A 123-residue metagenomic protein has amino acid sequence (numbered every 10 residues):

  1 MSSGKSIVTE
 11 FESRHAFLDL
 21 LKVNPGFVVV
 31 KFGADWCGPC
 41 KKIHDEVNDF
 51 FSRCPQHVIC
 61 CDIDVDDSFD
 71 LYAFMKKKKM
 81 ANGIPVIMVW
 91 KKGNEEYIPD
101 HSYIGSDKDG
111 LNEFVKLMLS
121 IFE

Functional and structural regions predicted by a protein language model:
M1-V28, K108-E123: N-terminal leader/targeting and pre-domain segments
V8-S13, F32, H44-Y72: Thiol-based oxidoreductase modules, predominantly thioredoxin-like and allied folds used for disulfide exchange
F17, V29-V30, V47, F51 (+3 more regions): Structural signal for hydrophobic/aromatic residues that build the beta-strand cores of folded beta-sheet domains
D19-L21, Y72-K79: Short amphipathic alpha-helix with an adjacent loop that forms part of the alpha/beta core around
G33-W36, G83: Short pre-active-site segment immediately N-terminal to redox-active cysteine/selenocysteine motifs in thiol-based
C37-C40, I87: The canonical Cys-X-X-Cys-His
G38-P39, S68-L71, E96, D109-N112: Eukaryotic short linear interaction motifs
N82-G83, M88-E123: Non-catalytic, surface beta->alpha helical segment in thiol-disulfide oxidoreductase systems
